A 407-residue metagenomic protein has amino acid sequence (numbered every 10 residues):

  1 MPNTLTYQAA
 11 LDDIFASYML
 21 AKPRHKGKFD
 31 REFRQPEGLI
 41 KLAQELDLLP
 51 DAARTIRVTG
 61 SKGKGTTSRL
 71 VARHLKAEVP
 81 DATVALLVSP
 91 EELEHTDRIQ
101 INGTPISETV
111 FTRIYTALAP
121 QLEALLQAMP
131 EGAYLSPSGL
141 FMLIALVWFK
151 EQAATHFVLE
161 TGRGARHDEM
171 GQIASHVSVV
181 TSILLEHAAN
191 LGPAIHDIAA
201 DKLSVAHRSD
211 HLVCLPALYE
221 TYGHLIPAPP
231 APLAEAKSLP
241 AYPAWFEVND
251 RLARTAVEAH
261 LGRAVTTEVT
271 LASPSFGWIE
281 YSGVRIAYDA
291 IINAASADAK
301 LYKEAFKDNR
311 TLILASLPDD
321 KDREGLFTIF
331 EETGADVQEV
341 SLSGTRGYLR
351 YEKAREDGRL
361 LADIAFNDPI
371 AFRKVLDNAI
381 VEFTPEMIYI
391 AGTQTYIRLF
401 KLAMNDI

Functional and structural regions predicted by a protein language model:
M1-G60, T67-E78, Q127-M129: Short functional linear segments
K26-F33, K41-D51, A77-G171, A189-G192 (+1 more regions): ATP-dependent carboxylate-amine ligase catalytic core
A53, L125-M129, E151-E160, S175-E268 (+1 more regions): Acidic, Mg2+-coordinating active-site environments of NTP-dependent enzymes
V71, R166-H176, K401-M404: Short Gly/Thr/Asp-enriched flexible loops that form oxyanion-binding sites at enzyme active sites
L86-L87, H211-A217, I313-S316, D336-G344: Short internal beta-strands
F149-T155, R263, A305-N309, L376-M387: Glycine-rich phosphate-binding loop signature in dinucleotide/nucleotide-binding domains
H156, E169-V179, L184, L239-D336: Nucleotide phosphate-binding/pyrophosphate-handling subdomain across enzymes that bind or process nucleotide phosphates
A217-T221, I226-L233, R285, E324-M387: C-terminal helical cap/extension that packs against the catalytic core of soluble nucleotide-cofactor enzymes
